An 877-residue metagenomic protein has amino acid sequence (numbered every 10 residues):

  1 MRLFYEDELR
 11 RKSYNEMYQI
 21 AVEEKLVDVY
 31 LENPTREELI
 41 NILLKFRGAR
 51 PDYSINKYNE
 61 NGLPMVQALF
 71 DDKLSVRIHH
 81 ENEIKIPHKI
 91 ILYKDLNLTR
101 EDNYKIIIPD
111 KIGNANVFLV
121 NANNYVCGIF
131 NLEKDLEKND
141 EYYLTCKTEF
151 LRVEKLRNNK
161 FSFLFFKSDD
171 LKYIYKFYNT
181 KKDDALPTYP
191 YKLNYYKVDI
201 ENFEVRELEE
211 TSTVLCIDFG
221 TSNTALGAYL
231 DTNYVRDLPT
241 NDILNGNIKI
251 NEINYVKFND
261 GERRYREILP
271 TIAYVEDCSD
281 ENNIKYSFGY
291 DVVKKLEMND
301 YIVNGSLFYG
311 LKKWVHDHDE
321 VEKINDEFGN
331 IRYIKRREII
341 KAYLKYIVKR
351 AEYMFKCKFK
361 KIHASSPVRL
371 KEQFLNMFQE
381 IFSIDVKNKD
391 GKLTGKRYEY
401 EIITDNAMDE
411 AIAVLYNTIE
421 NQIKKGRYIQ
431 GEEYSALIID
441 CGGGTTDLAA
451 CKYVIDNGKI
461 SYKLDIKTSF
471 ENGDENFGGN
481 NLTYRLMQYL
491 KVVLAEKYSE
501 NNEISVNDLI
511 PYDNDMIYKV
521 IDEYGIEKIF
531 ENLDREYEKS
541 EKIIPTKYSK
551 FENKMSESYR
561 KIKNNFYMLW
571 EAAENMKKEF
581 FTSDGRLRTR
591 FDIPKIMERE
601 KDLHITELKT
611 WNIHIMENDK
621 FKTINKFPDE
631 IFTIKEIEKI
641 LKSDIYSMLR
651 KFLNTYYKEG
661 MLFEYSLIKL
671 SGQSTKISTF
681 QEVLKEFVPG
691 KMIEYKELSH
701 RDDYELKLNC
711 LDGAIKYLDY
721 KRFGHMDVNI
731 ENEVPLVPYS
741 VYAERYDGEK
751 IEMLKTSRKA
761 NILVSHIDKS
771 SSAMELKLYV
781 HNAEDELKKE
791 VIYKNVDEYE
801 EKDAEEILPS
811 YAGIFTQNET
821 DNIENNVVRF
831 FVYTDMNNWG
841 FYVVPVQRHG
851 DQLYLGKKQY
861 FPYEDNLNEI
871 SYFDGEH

Functional and structural regions predicted by a protein language model:
M1-N59: Basic helix-extension-helix modules of the SAP/HeH family
K57-I174, L244-P367, Y484-L486, K491-E574 (+3 more regions): Phosphate-binding loop and its immediate beta->loop->alpha context in nucleotide/phosphate-handling enzymes
K57-N123, F130-N131, E137, E141-T148 (+4 more regions): Acidic, glycine/GT-rich loop-and beta-edge segments that sit at the periphery of enzyme/chaperone cores
A185-T211, E399-I439, N709-M726: Conserved phosphate-binding catalytic cores of ATP/NTP-utilizing and phosphoryl-transfer enzymes
E204-D237, V303-S306, K312, I419-I466 (+1 more regions): Gly/Thr-rich phosphate-binding beta-strand-loop-beta motif of the actin/hexokinase/Hsp70
T232-I268, D390-K392, G458-N472, S699-H700: Flexible phosphate/Mg2+-sensing switch loops adjacent to catalytic phosphate-binding sites
V303-L307, R332-I347, K371-F378, A407-V414 (+6 more regions): Phosphate/oxyanion-binding active-site loops and adjacent basic polyanion-contact surfaces
T483-Q488, V492, N532-I730, I762: Helical "lid/coupling" subdomains associated with nucleotide-phosphate turnover
